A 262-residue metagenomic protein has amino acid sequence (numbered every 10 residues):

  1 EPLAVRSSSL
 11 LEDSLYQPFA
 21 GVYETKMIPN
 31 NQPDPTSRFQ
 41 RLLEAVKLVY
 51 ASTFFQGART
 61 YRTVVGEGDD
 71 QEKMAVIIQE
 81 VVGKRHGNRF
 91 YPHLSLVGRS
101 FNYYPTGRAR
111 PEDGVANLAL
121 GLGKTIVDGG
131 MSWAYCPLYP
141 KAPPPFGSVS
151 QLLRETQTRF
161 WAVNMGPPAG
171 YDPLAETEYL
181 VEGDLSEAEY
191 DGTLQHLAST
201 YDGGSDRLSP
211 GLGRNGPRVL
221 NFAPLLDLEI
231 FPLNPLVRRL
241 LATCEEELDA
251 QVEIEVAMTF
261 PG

Functional and structural regions predicted by a protein language model:
E1-G262: Conserved mixed alpha/beta core segments that line enzyme active sites in large multi-domain catalysts
